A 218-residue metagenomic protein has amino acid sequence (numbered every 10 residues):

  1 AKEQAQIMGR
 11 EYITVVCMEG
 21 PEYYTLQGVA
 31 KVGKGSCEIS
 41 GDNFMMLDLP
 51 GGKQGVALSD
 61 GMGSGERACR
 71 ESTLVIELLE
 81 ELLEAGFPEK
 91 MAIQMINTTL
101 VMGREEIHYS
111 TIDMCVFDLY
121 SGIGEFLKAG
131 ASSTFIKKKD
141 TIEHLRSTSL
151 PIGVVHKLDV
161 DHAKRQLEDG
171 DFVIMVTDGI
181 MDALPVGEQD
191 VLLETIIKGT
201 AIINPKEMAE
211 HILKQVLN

Functional and structural regions predicted by a protein language model:
K2, Q6-Y12, C69-K139, L213-N218: Catalytic core of PPM/PP2C metal-dependent serine/threonine phosphatase domains
M8-G61, R67, L74, S133 (+1 more regions): N-terminal entry segment of metal-dependent catalytic domains or homologous docking segments
V32-K34, G51, M62-G63, L119 (+5 more regions): Short, glycine-/Ser/Thr-/acidic-enriched flexible segments
C37-P50, L145-P185: Acidic loop->beta-strand submotif enriched in PP2C/PPM serine/threonine phosphatases
P50-G51, E105, V116, A163: Non-catalytic regulatory/linker segments of enzymes
Q54-A57, F126, V173-V176: Short hydrophobic-aromatic micro-motifs
G63-A85, L167, D171-L217: Active-site-proximal, acidic helix/loop segment immediately C-terminal to a metal-coordinating Asp/Glu
E125-V154, D161-A163, D190, E194 (+1 more regions): PP2C/PPM-type serine/threonine phosphatase catalytic core, specifically the conserved beta-strand-loop-alpha-helix
